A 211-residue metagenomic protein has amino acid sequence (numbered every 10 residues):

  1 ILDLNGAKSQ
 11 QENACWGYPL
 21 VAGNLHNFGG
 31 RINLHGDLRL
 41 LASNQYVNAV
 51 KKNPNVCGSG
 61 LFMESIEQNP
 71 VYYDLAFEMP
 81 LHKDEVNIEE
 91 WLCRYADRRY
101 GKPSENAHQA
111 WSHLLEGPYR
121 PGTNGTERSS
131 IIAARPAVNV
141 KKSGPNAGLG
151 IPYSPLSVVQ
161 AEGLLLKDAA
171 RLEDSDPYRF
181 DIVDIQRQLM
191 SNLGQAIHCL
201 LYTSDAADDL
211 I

Functional and structural regions predicted by a protein language model:
I1-P155, V159, S204-D208: Catalytic-core regions of glycoside hydrolase
L149-S204, D208: Histidine-centered catalytic/metal-binding microenvironments
